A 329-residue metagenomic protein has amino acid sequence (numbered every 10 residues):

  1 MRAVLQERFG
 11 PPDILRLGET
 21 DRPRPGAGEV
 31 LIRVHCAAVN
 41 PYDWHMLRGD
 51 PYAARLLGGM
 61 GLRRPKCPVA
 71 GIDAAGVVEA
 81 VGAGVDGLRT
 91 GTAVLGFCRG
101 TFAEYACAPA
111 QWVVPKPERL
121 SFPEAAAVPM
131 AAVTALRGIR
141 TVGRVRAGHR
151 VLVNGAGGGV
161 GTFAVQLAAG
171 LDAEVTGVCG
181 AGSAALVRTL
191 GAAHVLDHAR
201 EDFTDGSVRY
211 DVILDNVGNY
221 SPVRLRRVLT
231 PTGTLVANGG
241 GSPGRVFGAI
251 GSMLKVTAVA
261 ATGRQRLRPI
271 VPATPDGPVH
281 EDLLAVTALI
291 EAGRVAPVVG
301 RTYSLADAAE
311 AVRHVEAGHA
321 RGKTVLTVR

Functional and structural regions predicted by a protein language model:
P11-I14, T20-A75: N-terminal glycine-rich beta->alpha transition that marks the start or flank of a dinucleotide-binding site
D73-C98, D172: A glycine-/small-residue-rich N-terminal strand-loop-strand element that serves as the cofactor-binding glycine loop
R89, A126-D197: Mid-domain Rossmann-like dinucleotide-binding core that forms the NAD(H)/NADP(H) cofactor-binding site
C98-A110: A structural motif shared across PLP-dependent enzymes of the aminotransferase-like
D205-V212: A short acidic, Gly/Pro-enriched loop at the edge of an enzyme's catalytic core that lines a small-molecule cofactor
Y220-A292, R329: Glycine-rich phosphate-binding loop and adjacent beta-alpha segment of Rossmann(oid) nucleotide-cofactor-binding
G277-R329: C-terminal hydrophobic helical "lid"/dimerization subdomain of Rossmann-like NAD(P)H-dependent oxidoreductases
